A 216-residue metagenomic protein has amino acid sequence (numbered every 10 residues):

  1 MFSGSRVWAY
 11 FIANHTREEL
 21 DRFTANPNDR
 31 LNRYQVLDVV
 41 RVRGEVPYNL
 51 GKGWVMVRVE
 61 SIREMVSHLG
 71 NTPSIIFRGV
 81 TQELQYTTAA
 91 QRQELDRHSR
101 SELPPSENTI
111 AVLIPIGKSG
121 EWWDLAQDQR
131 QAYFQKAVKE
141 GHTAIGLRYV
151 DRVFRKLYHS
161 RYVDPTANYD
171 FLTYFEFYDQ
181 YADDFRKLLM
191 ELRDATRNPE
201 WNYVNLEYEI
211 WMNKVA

Functional and structural regions predicted by a protein language model:
M1-V153, Q180-D183, K214-A216: Short S/T/G/P-rich N-terminal loop/turn motif that feeds into the first structured element of a domain
L157-A216: Alpha-helical oligomerization segments
